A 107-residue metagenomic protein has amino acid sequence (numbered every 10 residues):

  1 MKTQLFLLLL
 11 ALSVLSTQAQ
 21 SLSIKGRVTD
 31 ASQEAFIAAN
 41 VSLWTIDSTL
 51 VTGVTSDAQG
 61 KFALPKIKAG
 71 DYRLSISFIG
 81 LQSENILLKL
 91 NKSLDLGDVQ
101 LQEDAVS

Functional and structural regions predicted by a protein language model:
M1-S21: Cleavable N-terminal targeting peptides that direct proteins into the secretory/outer-membrane pathway or into
Q18-S107: Periplasm-facing N-terminal accessory domains of Gram-negative outer-membrane beta-barrel systems
